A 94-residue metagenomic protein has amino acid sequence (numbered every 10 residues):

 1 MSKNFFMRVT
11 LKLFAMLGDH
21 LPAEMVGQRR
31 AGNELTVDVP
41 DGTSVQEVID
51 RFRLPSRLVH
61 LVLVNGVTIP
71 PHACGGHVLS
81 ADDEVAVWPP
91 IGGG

Functional and structural regions predicted by a protein language model:
M1-G93: Ubiquitin-like/PB1-type beta-grasp interaction modules and other compact soluble beta-rich domains
